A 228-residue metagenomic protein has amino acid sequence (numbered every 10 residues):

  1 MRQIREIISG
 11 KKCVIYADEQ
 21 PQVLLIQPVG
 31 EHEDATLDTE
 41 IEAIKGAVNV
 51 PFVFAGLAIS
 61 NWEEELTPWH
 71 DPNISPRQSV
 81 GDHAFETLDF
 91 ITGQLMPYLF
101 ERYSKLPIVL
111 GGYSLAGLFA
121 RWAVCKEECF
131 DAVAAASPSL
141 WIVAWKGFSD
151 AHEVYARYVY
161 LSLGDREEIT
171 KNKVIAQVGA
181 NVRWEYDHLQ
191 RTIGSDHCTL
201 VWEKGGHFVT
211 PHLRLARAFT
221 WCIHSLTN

Functional and structural regions predicted by a protein language model:
M1-V23, F52, G56, C198: A domain-start/cap signature at the N-terminus of enzymes
Q20-R102: Serine-hydrolase catalytic machinery in alpha/beta-hydrolase-like enzymes
I26-G30, S137, L163: The conserved beta1-alpha1 loop
I41-K45, A123-V124, Y186: A conserved amphipathic alpha-helix that caps or lines the catalytic cleft of carbohydrate- and lipid-modifying enzymes
P107-G112, A136: Short beta-strand immediately N-terminal to the catalytic nucleophile in serine-hydrolase-like folds
G111-A116, A120: Gly/Ala-rich beta-loop-alpha elbow adjacent to hydrolase catalytic centers
W122-A132: Conserved hydrolase catalytic core segment
L140-R214, C222: The feature captures the conserved acid-bearing segment of alpha/beta-hydrolase catalytic domains
